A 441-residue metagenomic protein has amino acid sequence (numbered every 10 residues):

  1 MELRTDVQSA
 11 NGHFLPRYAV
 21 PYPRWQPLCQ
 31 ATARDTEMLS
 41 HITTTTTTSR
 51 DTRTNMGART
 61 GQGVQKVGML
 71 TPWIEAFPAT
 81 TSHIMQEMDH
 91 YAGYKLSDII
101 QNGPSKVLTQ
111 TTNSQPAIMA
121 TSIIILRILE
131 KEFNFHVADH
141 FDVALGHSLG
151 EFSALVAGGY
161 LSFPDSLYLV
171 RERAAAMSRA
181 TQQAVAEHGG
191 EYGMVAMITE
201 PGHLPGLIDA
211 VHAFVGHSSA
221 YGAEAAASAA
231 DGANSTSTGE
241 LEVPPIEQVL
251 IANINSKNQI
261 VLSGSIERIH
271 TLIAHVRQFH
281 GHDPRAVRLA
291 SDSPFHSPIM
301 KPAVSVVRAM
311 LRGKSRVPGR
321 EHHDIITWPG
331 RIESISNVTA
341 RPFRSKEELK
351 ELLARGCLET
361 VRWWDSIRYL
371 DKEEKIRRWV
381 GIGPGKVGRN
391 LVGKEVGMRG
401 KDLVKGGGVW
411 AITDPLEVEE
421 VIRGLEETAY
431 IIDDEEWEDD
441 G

Functional and structural regions predicted by a protein language model:
M1, R50, K372-E374: Flexible, charged surface loops at secondary-structure boundaries
R4, Q8-I42, S49-S237, R378-D440: FabD-like malonyl-/acyl-CoA
R24, Q62-V64, G158-R355: Alpha/beta catalytic cores of group-transfer enzymes, especially the acyltransferase/condensing modules of polyketide
G68, A79, H83, N113 (+9 more regions): Conserved active-site and cofactor/substrate-binding residues in soluble primary-metabolism enzymes
L70, I74, Q101, T109 (+8 more regions): Generic, ordered loop/turn and secondary-structure boundary motif
I128-E132, H275, Y369, E373: A generic secondary-structure signal
H282-G393, G397-K405, V409-E420, E427-G441: Acyltransferase
